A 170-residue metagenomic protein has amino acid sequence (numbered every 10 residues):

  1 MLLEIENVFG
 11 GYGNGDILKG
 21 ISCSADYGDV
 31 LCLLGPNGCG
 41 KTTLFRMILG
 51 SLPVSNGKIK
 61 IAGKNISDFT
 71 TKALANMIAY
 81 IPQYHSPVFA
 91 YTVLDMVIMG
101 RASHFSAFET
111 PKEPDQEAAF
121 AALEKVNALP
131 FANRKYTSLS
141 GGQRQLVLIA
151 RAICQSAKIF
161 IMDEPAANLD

Functional and structural regions predicted by a protein language model:
L34-P36: The feature captures the beta-strand-to-loop junction immediately N-terminal to the Walker
L49: Helix-to-loop junction immediately C-terminal to a conserved catalytic motif
G57-N65, L74: Conserved ABC transporter NBD signature motif
I98, E113-F131, S156: Conserved ABC ATPase "signature" region
K135-L139, Q143: Conserved ABC ATPase signature
I149: Hydrophobic anchor residue at the start of the ABC signature
F160-E164: Catalytic Walker B motif of ABC-type/P-loop ATPase nucleotide-binding domains
